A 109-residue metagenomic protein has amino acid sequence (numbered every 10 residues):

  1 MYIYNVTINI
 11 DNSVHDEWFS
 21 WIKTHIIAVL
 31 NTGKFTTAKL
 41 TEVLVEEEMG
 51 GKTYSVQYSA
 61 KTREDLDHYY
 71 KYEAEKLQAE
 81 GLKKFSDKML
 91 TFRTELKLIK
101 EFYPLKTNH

Functional and structural regions predicted by a protein language model:
M1-I3, V14-W21, K52-Y58, K106: A broad, low-specificity signal for short, low-complexity segments enriched in glycine/proline and polar/charged
I3-N9, T41-Y72: Short, well-ordered beta-strand segments in beta-rich or mixed alpha/beta enzyme and ligand-binding folds
I8-V14, L96: Intrinsically disordered, low-complexity regions enriched in Ser/Pro/Gly/Gln/His and often acidic
V14-L40, Q78-A79: Short amphipathic alpha-helical segments
H15-E17, D65-D67, Y103: Intrinsically disordered, low-complexity acidic/polar segments
K23, K71-K76, N108-H109: Short intrinsically disordered coil segments
T32-T37, S59-E95: An amphipathic, aromatic/His-enriched active-site/gating alpha helix that lines ligand/cofactor pockets
K39-G50, E80-H109: Glycine-rich beta-strand-turn "strand-cap" elements at beta-sheet edges
